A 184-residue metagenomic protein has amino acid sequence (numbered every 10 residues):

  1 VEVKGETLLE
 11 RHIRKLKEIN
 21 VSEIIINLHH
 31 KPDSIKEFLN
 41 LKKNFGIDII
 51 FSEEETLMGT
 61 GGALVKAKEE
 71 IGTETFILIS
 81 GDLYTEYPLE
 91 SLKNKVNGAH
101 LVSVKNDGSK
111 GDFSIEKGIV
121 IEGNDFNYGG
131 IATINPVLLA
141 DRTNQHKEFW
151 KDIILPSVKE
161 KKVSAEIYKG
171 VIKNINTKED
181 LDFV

Functional and structural regions predicted by a protein language model:
V1-I35: N-terminal glycine-rich phosphate-binding loop and ensuing alpha1 helix
V3, M58-G61, E148: Conserved phosphate-coordination/catalytic loops
E10, G61, V65, W150: Glycine-rich phosphate-binding loop at the start of an alpha helix
V21, G46-D48, E160-K162: A generic structural signal for alpha->beta connector loops
H29, S52-E54, V102, G123 (+1 more regions): Conserved beta-strand termini and adjacent loop/short-helix elements that scaffold enzyme active sites in alpha/beta
K36-E116: Conserved beta-loop-beta/alpha segment of the NTase-like Rossmann-fold superfamily that binds/positions NTPs
I77, Y84, E90-N94, N106-G108 (+1 more regions): Catalytic-core segments of class I nucleotidyltransferases/pyrophosphorylases that form NMP-activated intermediates
